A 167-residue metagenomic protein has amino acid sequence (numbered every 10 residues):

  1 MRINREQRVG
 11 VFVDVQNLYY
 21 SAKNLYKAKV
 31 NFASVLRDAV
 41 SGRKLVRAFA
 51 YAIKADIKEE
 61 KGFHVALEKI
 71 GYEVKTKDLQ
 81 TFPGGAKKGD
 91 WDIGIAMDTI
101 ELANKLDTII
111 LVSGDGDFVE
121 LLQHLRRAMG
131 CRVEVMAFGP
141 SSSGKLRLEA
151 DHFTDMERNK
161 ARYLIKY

Functional and structural regions predicted by a protein language model:
M1-W91, C131-R132: Domain-level signal for Mg2+-assisted phosphodiester chemistry and nucleotide/NA-binding surfaces in nucleic-acid
D56-Y167: Nuclease catalytic cores that cleave nucleic-acid phosphodiester bonds, predominantly acidic two-metal-ion
